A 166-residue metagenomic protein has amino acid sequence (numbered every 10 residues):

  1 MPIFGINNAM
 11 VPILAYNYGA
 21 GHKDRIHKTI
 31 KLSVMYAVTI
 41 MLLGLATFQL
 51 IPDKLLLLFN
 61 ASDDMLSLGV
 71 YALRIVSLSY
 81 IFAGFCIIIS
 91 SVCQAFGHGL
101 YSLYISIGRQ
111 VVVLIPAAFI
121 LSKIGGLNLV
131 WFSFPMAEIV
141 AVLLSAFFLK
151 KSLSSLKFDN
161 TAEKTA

Functional and structural regions predicted by a protein language model:
M1-A46, L50-P52, A83-S102: Small-residue-rich hydrophobic transmembrane alpha-helices
I3, D63-I89: Alpha-helical transmembrane segments of multi-pass membrane proteins
L14, L55-L56, C93, I120-L121 (+1 more regions): Hydrophobic alpha-helical interface/terminus motif in multipass membrane transporters
A37, L73-V76, Y80, S106-I107 (+1 more regions): Residue-level recognition of transmembrane alpha-helices in multi-pass small-molecule transporters/permeases
V38-L50, I81, F85, V111-P116 (+2 more regions): Generic alpha-helical transmembrane segments of integral inner-membrane proteins, especially permease/transport modules
L43-L66, V70: Short membrane-interface helical motifs at transmembrane helix boundaries in multi-pass membrane transporters
P52, L58, Q110-L143, L153: Membrane-interface helix-loop junctions in multi-pass transport and translocation proteins
S154-A166: Intrinsic disorder in cytosolic terminal tails and internal cytosolic loops of multi-pass membrane transporters
